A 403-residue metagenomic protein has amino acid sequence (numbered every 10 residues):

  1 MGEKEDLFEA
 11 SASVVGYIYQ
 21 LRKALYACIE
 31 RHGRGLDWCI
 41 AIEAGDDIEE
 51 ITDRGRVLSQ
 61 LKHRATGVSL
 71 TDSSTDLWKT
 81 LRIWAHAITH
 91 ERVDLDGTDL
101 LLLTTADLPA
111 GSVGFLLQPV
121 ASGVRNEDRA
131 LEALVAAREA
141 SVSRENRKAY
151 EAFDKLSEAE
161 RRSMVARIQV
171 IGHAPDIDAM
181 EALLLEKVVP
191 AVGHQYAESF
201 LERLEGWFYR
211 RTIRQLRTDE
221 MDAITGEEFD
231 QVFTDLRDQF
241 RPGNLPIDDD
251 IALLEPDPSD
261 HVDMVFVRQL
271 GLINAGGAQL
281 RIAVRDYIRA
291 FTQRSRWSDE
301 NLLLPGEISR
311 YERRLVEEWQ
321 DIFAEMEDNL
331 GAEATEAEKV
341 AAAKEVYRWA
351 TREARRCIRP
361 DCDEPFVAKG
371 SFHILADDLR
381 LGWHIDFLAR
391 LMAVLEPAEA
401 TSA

Functional and structural regions predicted by a protein language model:
M1-S11, H63-I358: Acidic metal-coordinating catalytic centers involved in nucleic-acid phosphodiester chemistry
G2-L7, S11-I29, L375, S402-A403: Basic, amphipathic N-terminal segments that precede the first structured/catalytic domain
S13-V14, Q20-I83: Catalytic centers of nucleases
I51, S59, M326, L388-L391 (+1 more regions): Extended hydrophobic/Leu-rich segments
R355-A403: Hydrophobic, glycine-enriched assembly/anchoring segments
